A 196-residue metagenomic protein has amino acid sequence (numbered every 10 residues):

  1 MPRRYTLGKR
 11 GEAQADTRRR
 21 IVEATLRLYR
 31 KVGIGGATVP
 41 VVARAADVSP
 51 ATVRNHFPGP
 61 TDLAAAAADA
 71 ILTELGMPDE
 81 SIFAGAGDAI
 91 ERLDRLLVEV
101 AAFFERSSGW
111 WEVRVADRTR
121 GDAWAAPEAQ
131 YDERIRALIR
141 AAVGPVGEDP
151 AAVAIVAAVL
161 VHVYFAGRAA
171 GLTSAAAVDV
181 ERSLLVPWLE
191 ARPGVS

Functional and structural regions predicted by a protein language model:
M1-V48, D62: Basic, helix-initiating cap at the start of DNA-binding domains
M1-Y5, A102, R136-P145, V153-A157 (+1 more regions): C-terminal peripheral helix-coil segments that are non-catalytic and often amphipathic
D47-F57: Short hydrophobic/aromatic patch on the recognition helix
H56, A66, V180: Residues in the recognition helix of alpha-helical DNA-binding motifs
F57, A116-R120, A158-V161: Short helix-capping/turn signature of helix-turn-helix
D62-I71: Alpha-helical DNA-contacting segments of helix-turn-helix folds
A66, D79-R106: Hydrophobic alpha-helical connector segments
A102-R106, E112-V115, D122-V153: Amphipathic alpha-helical packing segments from all-alpha helical-bundle domains
